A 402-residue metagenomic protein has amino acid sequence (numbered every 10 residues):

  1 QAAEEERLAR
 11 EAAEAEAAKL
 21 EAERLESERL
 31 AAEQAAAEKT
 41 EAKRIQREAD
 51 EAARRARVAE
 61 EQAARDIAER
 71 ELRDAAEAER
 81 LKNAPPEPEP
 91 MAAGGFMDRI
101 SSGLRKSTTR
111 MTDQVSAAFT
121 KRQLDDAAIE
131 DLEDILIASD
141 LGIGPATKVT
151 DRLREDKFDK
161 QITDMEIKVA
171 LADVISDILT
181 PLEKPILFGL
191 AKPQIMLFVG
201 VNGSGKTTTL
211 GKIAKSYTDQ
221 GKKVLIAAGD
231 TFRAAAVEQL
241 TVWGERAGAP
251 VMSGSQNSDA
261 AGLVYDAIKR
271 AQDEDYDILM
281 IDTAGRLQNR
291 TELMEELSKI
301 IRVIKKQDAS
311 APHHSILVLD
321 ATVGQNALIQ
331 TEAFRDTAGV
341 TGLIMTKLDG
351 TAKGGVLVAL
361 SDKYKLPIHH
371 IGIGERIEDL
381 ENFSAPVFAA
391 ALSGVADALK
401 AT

Functional and structural regions predicted by a protein language model:
Q1-A170, V174, L399-T402: Non-catalytic terminal/linker segments enriched in charged/polar, low-complexity residues
G144-T147, M165, A172-T402: P-loop/Walker A NTP-binding module and the surrounding RecA-like catalytic core of P-loop NTPases
